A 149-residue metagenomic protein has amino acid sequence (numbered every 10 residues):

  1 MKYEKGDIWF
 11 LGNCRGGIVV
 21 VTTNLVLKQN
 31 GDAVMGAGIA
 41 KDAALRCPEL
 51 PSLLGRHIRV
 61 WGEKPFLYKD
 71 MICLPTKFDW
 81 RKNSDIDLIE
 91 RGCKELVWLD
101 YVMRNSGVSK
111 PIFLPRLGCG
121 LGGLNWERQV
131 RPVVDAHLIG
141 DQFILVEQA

Functional and structural regions predicted by a protein language model:
M1-A149: Macrodomain-like recognition of ADP-ribose-binding/processing modules
